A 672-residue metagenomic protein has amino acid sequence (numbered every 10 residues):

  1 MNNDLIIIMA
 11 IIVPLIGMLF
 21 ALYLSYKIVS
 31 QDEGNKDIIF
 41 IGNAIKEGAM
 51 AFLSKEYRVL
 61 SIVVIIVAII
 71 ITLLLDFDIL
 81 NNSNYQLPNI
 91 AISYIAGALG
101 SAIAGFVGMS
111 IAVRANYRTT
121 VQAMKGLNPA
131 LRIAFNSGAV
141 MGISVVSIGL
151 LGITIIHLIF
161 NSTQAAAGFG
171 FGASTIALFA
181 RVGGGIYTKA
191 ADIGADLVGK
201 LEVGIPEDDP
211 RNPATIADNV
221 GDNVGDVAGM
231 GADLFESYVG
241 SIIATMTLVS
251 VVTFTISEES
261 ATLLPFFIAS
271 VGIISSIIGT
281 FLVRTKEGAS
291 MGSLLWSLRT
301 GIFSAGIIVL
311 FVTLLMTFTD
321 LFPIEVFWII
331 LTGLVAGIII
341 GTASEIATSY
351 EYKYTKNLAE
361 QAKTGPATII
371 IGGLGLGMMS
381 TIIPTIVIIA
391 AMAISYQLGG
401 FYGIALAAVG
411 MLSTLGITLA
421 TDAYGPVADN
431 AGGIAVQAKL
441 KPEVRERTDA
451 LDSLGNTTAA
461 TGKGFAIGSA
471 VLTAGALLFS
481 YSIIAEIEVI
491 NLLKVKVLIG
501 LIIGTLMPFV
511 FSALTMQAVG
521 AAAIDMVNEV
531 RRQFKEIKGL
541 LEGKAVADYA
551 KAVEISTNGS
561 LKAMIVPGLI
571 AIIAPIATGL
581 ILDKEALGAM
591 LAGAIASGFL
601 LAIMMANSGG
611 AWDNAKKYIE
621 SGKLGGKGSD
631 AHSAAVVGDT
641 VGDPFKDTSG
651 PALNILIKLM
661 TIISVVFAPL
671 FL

Functional and structural regions predicted by a protein language model:
N2-L672: Hydrophobic packing and interface segments
